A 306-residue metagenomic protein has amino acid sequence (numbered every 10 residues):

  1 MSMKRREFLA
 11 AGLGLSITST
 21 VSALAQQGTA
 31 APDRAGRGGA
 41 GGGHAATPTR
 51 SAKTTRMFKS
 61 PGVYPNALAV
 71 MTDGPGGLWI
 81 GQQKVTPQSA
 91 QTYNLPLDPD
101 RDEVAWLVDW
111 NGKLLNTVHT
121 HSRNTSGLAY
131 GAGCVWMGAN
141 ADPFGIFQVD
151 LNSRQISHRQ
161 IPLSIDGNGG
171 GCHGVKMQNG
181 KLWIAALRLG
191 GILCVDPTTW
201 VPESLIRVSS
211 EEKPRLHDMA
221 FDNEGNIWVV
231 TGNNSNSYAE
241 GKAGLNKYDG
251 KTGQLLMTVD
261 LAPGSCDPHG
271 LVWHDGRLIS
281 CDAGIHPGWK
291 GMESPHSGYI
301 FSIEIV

Functional and structural regions predicted by a protein language model:
E7-Q26: N-terminal export signals
G43-P61: A short helix->beta-strand "capping" segment at the edge of beta-propeller domains
T54-K59, K113-V118, Q155-I165, V201-S209 (+1 more regions): A short beta-strand motif characteristic of beta-propeller blades
P61, W79-Q88, P96-P99, M137-D142 (+3 more regions): Conserved beta-strand positions in repeat-built beta-propeller and related beta-rich domains
G62-M71, H121-G131, S164-Q178, E211-E224 (+1 more regions): Beta-rich, blade/repeat-based domains predominating in secreted/periplasmic proteins but also intracellular
E103-W106, G145-F147, G191-L193, A243-N246 (+1 more regions): A short loop-to-beta-strand structural motif that recurs across blades of beta-propeller domains
D109-N111, D150-R154, D196-W200, D249-T252 (+1 more regions): Short loop/turn segments that connect beta-strands within beta-propeller blades
V272-V306: Blade-level signature of beta-propeller repeat domains, shared across WD40, Kelch, NHL, RCC1 and BNR/Asp-box propellers
